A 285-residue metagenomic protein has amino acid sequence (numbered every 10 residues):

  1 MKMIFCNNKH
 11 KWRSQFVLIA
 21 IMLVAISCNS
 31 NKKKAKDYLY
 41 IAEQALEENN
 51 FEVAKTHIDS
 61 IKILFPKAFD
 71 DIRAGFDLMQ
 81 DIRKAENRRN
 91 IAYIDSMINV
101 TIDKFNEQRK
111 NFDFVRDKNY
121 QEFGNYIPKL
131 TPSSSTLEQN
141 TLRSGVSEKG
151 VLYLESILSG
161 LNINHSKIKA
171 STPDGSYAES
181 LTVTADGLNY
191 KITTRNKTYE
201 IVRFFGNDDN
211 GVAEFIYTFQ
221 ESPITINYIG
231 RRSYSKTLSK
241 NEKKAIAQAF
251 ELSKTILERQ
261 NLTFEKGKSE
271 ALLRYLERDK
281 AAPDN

Functional and structural regions predicted by a protein language model:
M1-W12: N-terminal secretory signal peptides that target proteins for export/translocation
V24-S27: C-terminal motif of bacterial Sec signal peptides marking the signal peptidase cleavage site
N29-K32: Bacterial signal peptide processing site
L39, L46-E47: Hydrophobic/aromatic side-chain positions at a characteristic register within alpha-helices of tetratricopeptide repeats
K55-N87: Short, charge-rich amphipathic alpha-helical segments embedded in non-transmembrane helical bundles/solenoids
M79-R109, Y120-E122: Alpha-helical linker/edge segments of TPR/alpha-solenoid repeat scaffolds and analogous pre-/post-domain helices
N196-R203, E221-N285: Internal interaction segment
